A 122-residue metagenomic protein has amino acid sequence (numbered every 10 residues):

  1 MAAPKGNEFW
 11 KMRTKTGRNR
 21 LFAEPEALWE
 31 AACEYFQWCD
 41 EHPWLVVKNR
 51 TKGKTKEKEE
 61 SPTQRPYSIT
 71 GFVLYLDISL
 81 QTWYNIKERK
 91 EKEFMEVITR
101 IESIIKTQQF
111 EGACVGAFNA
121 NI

Functional and structural regions predicted by a protein language model:
M1-E57: Arg/Lys-rich, low-complexity, intrinsically disordered N-terminal tails that contact nucleic acids
P62: Short catalytic/metal-binding and nucleic-acid-binding patches
R65: Flexible coil/turn residues that form the inter-helical turn or adjacent wing/linker of helix-turn-helix
S68, S79-T82: Short coil turns linking two alpha-helices in DNA-binding domains
G71-V73: The alpha-helix within a helix-turn-helix
Y75, N85-I86: Residues in the recognition helix of alpha-helical DNA-binding motifs
K87-I101: Short, solvent-exposed alpha-helical "recognition" segments
R100-I122: Amphipathic alpha-helical protein-protein interaction segments
